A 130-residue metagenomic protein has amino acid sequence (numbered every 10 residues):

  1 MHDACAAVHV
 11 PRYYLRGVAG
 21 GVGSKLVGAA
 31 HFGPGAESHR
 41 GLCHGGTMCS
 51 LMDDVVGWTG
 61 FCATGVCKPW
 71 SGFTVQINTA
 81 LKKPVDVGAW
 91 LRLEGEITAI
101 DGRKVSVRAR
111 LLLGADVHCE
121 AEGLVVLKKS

Functional and structural regions predicted by a protein language model:
M1-G35: Non-catalytic linker/capping segments at the edges of enzyme domains
G21-G23, W70-G72, G88, G102 (+1 more regions): Short coil/turn motifs at beta-sheet boundaries
V22-V55, T59-C62: A conserved, well-ordered hydrophobic junction motif at loop->secondary-structure transitions
L26, F73-V75, L91, V105 (+1 more regions): Hydrophobic core residues within well-ordered beta-strands of beta-rich domains
D54, I77-A80, R110-L111, L124-V125: Hydrophobic alpha-helical segments of small multi-pass membrane proteins
V55-R92: Hydrophobic beta-strand-centered segment that forms part of the acyl-chain substrate-binding groove
V85-V87, E96-S130: HotDog/MaoC-like acyl-thioester-processing domains
